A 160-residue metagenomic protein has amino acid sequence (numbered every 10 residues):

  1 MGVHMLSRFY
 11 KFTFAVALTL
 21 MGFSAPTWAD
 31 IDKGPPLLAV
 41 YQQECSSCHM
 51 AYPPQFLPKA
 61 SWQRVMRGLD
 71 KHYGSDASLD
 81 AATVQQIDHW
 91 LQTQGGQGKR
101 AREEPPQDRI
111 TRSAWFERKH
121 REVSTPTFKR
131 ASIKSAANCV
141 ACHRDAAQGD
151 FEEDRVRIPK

Functional and structural regions predicted by a protein language model:
M1-G2, R157: Short hotspots in intrinsically disordered terminal tails
V3-F14: Bacterial N-terminal signal peptides that target proteins for export
F14-F23: Hydrophobic helical h-region of N-terminal Sec-dependent signal peptides in bacterial secretory/periplasmic proteins
F23-A29: Sec/Tat signal peptide C-region and signal peptidase I cleavage site
D30-H89, T93-K160: Sequence context surrounding c-type heme c attachment/ligation sites in exported
